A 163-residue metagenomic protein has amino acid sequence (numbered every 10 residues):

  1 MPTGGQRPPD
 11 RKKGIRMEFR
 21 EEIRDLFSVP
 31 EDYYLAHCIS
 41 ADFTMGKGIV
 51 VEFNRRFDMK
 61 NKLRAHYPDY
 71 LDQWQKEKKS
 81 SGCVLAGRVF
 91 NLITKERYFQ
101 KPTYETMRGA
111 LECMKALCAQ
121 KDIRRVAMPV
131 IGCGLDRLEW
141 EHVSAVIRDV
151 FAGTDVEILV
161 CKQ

Functional and structural regions predicted by a protein language model:
P2-Q163: Macrodomain-like recognition of ADP-ribose-binding/processing modules
